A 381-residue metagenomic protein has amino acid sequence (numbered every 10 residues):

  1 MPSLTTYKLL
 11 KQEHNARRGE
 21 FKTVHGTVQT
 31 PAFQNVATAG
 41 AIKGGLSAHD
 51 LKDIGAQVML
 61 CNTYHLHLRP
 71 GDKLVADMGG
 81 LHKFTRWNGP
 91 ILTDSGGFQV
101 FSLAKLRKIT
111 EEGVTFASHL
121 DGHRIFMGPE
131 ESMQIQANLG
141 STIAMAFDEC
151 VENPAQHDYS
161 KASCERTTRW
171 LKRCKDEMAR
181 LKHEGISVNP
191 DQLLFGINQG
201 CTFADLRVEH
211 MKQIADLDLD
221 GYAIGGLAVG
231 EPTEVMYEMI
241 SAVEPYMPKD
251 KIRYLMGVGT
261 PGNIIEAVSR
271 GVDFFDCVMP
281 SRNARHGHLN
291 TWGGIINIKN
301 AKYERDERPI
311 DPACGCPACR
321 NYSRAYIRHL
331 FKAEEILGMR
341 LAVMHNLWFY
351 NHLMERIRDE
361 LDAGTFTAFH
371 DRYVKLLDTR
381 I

Functional and structural regions predicted by a protein language model:
M1-E20, V28-A37, G44-G45, D148-P154 (+1 more regions): C-terminal extensions of enzymes
M1-V188, A301-E304: Non-catalytic, usually N-terminal nucleic-acid engagement modules in DNA/RNA processing proteins
G26, M59, D94, Q136 (+5 more regions): Conserved, mostly hydrophobic/aromatic
Q57, T142, D220, D273 (+1 more regions): Short acidic/polar active-site loop segments enriched in Thr and Asp
E131, I135, A162-R173, E209 (+4 more regions): A non-catalytic, amphipathic alpha-helix used as a structural packing/dimerization or gating element in enzyme scaffolds
G140, L171, K175-M178, K182 (+4 more regions): Structural signal for hydrophobic packing residues in well-ordered secondary-structure cores of soluble enzyme domains
N153-Q156, K161, G221-L227, I336-M339: Glycine- and acidic
E165, E177, L181-H183, N189-I310: Glycine-rich phosphate/ribose-binding loops and adjacent secondary-structure elements that form binding surfaces
